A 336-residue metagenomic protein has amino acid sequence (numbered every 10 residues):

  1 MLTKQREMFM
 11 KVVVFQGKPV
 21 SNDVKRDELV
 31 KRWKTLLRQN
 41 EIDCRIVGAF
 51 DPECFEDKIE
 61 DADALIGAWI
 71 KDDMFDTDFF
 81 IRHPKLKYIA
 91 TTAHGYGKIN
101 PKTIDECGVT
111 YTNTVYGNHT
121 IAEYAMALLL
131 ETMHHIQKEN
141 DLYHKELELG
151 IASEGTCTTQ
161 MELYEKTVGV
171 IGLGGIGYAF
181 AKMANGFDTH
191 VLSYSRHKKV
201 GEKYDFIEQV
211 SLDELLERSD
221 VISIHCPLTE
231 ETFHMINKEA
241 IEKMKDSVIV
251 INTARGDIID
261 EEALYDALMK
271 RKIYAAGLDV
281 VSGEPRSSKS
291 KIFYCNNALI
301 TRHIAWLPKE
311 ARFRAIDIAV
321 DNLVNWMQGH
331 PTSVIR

Functional and structural regions predicted by a protein language model:
Q5-T112, E217, N237: An N-terminal-biased, well-structured beta-alpha scaffold segment characteristic of Rossmann-like dinucleotide-binding
D57, I99-E106, K198-F206, S287-Y294: Short loop/helix-cap segments at secondary-structure boundaries that form the rim of catalytic
W69-I70, H94, D220, C226-L228 (+2 more regions): Short glycine-/small-residue-rich Rossmann-like dinucleotide-binding loops
F80-Y88, I99-T110, R218, I224 (+1 more regions): Beta-strand-loop-alpha-helix segment that lines the small-molecule cofactor/substrate pocket of alpha/beta enzymes
T92-A93, V109-G117, S195, H303: Short beta->alpha connector loops at strand-helix junctions that form conserved, small/polar/Pro-enriched
C107, Y111, H190, K238 (+1 more regions): Rossmann-like dinucleotide-binding domain for NAD(H)/NADP(H)
C107-V109, T114-T167, I335: Phosphate-binding beta-alpha-beta segment of Rossmann-like dinucleotide-binding domains, i.e., the NAD(P)
E154-D246: Rossmann-like dinucleotide/phosphate-binding beta-alpha-beta segment
